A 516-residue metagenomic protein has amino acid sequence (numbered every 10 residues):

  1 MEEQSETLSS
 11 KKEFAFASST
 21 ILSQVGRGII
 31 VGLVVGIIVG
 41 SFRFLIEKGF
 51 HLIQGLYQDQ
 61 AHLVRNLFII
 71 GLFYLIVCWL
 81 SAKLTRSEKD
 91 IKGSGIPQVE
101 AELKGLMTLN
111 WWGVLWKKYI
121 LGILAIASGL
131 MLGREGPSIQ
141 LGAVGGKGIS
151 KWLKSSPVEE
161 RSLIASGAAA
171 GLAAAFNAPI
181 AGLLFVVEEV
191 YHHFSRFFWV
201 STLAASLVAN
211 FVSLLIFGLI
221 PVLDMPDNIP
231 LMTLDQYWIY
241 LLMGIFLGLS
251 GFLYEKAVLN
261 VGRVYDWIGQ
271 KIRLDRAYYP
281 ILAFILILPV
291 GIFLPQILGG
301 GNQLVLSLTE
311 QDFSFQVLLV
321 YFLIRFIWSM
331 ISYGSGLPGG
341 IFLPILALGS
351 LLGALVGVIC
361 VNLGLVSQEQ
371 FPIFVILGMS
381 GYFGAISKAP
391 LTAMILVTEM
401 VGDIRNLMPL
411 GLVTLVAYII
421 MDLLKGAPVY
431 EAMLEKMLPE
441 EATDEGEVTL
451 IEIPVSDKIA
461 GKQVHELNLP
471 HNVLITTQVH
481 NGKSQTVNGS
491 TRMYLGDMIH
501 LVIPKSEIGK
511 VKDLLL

Functional and structural regions predicted by a protein language model:
M1-E441, G446-E447, G496, I503-P504: Alpha-helical transmembrane segments and immediately membrane-proximal extracytoplasmic
E100, P454, T476-V479: Residues in well-ordered beta-strands of folded domains
V448-S456: Short amphipathic
I459-V511, L515: Cytosolic Rossmann-like ligand/nucleotide-binding regulatory domains
